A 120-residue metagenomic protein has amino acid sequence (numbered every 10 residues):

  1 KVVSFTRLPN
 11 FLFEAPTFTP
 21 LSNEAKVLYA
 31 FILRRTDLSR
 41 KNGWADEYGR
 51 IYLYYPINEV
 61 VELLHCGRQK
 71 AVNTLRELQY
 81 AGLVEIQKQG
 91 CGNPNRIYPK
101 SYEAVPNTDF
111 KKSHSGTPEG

Functional and structural regions predicted by a protein language model:
K1-F13: An N-terminal low-complexity regulatory-tail signal and nearby short nucleic-acid-interaction modules
F11, Q89, Y102-A104: Generic structural motif
F18, N23, R35-P99: Winged helix-turn-helix DNA-binding recognition segment
S101-G120: Charged low-complexity intrinsically disordered patches
